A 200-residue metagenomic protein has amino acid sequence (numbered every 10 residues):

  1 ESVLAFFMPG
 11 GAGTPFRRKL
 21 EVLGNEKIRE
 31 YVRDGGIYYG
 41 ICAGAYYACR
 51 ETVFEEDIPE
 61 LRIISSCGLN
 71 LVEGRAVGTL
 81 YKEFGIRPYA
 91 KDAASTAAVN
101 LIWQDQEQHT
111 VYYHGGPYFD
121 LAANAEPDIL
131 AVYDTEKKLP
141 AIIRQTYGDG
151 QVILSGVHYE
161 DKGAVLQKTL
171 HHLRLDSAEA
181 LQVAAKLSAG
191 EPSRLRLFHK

Functional and structural regions predicted by a protein language model:
E1-D57: Helical hinge/lid and interdomain linker segments adjacent to catalytic or ligand-binding clefts that mediate domain
E1-F16, Y39, I63-G68, Y81 (+2 more regions): Membrane-interface amphipathic segments in extracytoplasmic regions
G10-G11, G74, V132, V157: Fold-independent oxyanion-binding glycine-rich loops and adjacent beta-strand/coil segments at enzyme active sites
P15-F16, Y46-R50, E55-D57, L80 (+3 more regions): Short catalytic/ligand-binding loop motif for oxyanion handling, primarily in non-cytosolic enzymes, centered on
R29, G150-Q151, G156-K200: Extracellular ligand-binding/catalytic regions of CAZymes and related secreted enzymes and adhesion modules
C49-Q104: Class I SAM-dependent methyltransferase SAM-binding "motif I" and its flanking Rossmann-like core
I86-G163: Catalytic beta-strand/loop cores that center a nucleophilic Ser/Cys/Thr and support acyl-enzyme chemistry
